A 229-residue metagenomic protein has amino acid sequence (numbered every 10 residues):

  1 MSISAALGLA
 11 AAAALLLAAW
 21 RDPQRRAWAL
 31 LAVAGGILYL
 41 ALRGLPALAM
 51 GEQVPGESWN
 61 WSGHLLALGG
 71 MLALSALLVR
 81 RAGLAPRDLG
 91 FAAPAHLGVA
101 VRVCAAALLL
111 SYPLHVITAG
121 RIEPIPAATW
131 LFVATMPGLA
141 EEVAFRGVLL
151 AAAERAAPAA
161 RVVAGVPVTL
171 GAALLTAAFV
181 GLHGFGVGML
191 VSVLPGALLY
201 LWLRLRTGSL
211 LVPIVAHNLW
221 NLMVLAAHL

Functional and structural regions predicted by a protein language model:
M1-A82, G188, L222-L229: N-terminal, membrane-interfacial amphipathic/helix-forming hydrophobic leader that caps and precedes the first
A5-L16, L109-L229: Transmembrane helix-loop-helix hairpins at the membrane interface of multi-pass integral membrane proteins
R21-D22, Y39, G98, E142 (+1 more regions): General helical secondary-structure elements
A29-A41, A95-A106, V166-A173: Transmembrane alpha-helical segments of multi-pass membrane proteins
L48-G69, S75-V143, E154-V162: Juxtamembrane helix-loop-helix connectors linking adjacent transmembrane helices in multi-pass membrane enzymes
